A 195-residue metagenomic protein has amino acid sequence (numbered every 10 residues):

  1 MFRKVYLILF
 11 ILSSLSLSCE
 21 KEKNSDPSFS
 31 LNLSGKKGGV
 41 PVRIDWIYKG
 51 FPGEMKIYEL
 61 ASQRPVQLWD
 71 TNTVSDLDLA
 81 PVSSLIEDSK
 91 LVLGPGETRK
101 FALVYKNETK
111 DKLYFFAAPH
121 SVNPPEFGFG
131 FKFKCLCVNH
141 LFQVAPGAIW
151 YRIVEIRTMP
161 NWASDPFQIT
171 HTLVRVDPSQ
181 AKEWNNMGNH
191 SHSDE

Functional and structural regions predicted by a protein language model:
V5-S13: Sec-dependent N-terminal signal peptides
C19-V82, K100, E183-E195: Membrane engagement elements in two modes
P27-S28, G96-F101, W150-R152, P166-Q168: Short, solvent-exposed loop/turn segments enriched in Ser/Thr/Gly
S75-I86, P124-N139: Short beta-strand and strand-turn-strand segments in soluble, beta-rich domains
L91-L93, E97, K134-N161: Intrinsically disordered, low-complexity Pro/Gly/Ser/Thr-rich segments with frequent PxxP/GP/PP motifs and embedded
V104-T109, T158: Asparagine-centered strand-capping/turn motif at beta-strand->loop junctions
D111-K134, M159-E195: Terminal connector regions
